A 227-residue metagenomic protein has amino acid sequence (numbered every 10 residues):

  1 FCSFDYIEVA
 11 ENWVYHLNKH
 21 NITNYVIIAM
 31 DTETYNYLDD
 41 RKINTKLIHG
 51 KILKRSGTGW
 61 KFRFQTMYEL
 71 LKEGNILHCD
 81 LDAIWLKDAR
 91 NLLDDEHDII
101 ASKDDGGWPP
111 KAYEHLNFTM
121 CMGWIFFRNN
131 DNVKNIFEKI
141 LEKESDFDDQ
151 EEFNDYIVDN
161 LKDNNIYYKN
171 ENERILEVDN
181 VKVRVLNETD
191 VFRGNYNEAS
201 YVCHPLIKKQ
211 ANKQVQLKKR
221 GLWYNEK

Functional and structural regions predicted by a protein language model:
F1-T58, E69-E73, Q210: N-terminal anchoring/stem segment of glycosyltransferases
A10-E11, L53-K61, W108-H115, N212-V215: Short, charged, surface-exposed secondary-structure boundary motifs
N24-D31, L77, R184-N187, C203: Short, hydrophobic beta-strand segments that form beta-sheet elements in well-ordered domains
A29-Y35, W85-A89, T189-F192: Short, polar loop motifs at secondary-structure junctions
Y35-R41, N91-D95, N195-N197: Short loop/helix-cap segments at secondary-structure boundaries that form the rim of catalytic
L47, G59-N130, K134: GT-A fold catalytic core of metal-dependent nucleotide-sugar glycosyltransferases, centered on the diacidic
F127-K227: Catalytic core and acceptor-binding pocket of nucleotide-sugar-dependent glycosyltransferases
